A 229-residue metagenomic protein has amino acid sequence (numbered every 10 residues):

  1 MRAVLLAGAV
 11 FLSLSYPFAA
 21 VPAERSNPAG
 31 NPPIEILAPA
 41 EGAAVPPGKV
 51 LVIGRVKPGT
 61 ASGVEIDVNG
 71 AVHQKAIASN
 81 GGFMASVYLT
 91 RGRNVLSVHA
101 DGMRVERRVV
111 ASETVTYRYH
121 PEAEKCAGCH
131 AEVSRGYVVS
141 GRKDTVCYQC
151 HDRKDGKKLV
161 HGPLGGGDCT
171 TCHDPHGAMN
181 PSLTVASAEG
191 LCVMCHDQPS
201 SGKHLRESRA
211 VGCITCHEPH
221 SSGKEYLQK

Functional and structural regions predicted by a protein language model:
A7-Y16: Bacterial N-terminal signal peptides
A20-V45: Short, compositionally biased P/S/T/A/G/V-rich stretches that sit at domain boundaries
L51-P58: Aromatic/hydrophobic beta-strand junction motif of beta-rich domains
A61-A71: Change to "...patches in solvent-exposed regions of secreted, membrane-anchored, or virion-exposed structural
H73-G81: Short beta-strand segments within Ig-like beta-sandwich modules, predominantly Fibronectin type-III
S86-R93: Surface-exposed, short loops/turns at beta-strand junctions within beta-sandwich domains
V98-A100: Conserved structural position at the C-terminal beta-strand of extracellular beta-sandwich adhesion modules
R104-V110, T114-H120, A127-K229: Inter-heme linker and motif-flanking segments adjacent to c-type heme-binding CXXCH motifs in c-type cytochromes
